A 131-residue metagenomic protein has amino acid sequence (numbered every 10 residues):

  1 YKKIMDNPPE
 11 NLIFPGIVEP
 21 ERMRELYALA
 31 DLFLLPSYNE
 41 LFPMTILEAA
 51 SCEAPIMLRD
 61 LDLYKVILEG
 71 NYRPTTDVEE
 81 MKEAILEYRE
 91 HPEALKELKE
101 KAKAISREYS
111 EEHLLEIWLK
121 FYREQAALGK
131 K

Functional and structural regions predicted by a protein language model:
Y1-V18: Nucleotide-activated donor-binding/catalytic signature segment of Leloir-type glycosyltransferases, i.e., the conserved
I17, E25-A30: Short alpha-helical donor nucleotide-sugar binding micro-motif in glycosyltransferases
F33-L34: A short hydrophobic beta-strand element within the catalytic core of glycosyltransferases that build diverse glycans
Y38: Aromatic "clamp/platform" in nucleotide-sugar-dependent glycosyltransferases that forms part of the donor/acceptor
P55-L58: Short hydrophobic beta-strand element within catalytic cores of glycosyltransferases and related nucleotide-activated
K65-L86: Change "using UDP/GDP/dTDP sugars" to "using nucleotide sugars
A94-E108: A short, well-ordered alpha-helix in the C-terminal region of glycosyltransferases
E111-K131: C-terminal alpha-helical cap of glycosyltransferases
